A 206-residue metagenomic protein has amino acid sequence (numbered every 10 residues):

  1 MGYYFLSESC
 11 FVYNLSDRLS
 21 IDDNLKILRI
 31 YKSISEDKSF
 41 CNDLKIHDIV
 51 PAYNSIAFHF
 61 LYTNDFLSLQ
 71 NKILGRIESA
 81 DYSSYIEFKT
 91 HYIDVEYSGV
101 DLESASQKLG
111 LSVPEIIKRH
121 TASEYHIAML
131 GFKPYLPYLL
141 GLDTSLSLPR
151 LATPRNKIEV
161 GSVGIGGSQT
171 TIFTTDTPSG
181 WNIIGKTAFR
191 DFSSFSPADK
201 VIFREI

Functional and structural regions predicted by a protein language model:
M1-I206: Glycine-rich active-site loops that engage anionic ligands at enzyme catalytic sites
